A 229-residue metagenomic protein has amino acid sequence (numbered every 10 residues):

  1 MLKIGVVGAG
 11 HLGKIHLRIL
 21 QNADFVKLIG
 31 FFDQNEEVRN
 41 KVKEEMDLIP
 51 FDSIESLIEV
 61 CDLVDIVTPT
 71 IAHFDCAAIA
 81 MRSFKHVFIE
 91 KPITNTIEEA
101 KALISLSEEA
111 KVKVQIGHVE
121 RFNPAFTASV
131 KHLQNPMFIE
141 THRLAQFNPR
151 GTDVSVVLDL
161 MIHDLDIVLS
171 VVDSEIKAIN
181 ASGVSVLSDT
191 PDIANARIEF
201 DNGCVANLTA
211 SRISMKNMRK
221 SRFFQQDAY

Functional and structural regions predicted by a protein language model:
M1-E45, V168: N-terminal Rossmann-like dinucleotide-binding module
H16, M46-I104: Beta-loop-alpha module in the N-terminal Rossmann-like domain of NAD(P)-dependent dehydrogenases, especially those
I29, D62, M137: Conserved acidic residues
L48, S83-K85, A110-K113, C204: A short helix->loop->beta-strand "cap" motif at the edges of active sites that frequently abuts
T94-G151: A contiguous active-site-proximal alpha/beta segment in oxidoreductase catalytic domains
G117-P124, F147-A178: Mid-domain beta-loop-alpha active-site segment that forms a flexible, acidic cofactor/metal-binding surface
L165-Y229: Contiguous beta-strand/loop segments that form the cofactor/metal-binding neighborhood of enzyme cores
